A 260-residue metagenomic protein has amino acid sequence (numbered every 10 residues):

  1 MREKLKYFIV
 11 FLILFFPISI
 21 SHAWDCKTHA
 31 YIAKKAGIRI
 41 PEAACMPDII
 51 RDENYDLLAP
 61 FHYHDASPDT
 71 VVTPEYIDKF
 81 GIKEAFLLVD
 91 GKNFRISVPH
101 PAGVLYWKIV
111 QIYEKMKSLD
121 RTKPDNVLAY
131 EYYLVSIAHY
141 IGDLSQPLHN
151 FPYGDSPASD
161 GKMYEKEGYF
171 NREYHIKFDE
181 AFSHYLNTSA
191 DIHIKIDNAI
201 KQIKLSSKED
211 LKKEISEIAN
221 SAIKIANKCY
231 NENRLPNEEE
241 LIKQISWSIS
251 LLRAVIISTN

Functional and structural regions predicted by a protein language model:
M1-F8: Bacterial N-terminal signal peptides that target proteins for export
I9-P17: Bacterial N-terminal signal peptides
S19-Y132, N150-N260: N-terminal, motif-rich segments that launch catalysis or mediate targeting to/interaction with membranes, typified by
Y130-A138, G142: Short alpha-helix carrying the canonical HExxH Zn2+-binding catalytic motif
G142, L148-H149: Short active-site segment of divalent metal-dependent hydrolases/proteases that encodes the spacing between
